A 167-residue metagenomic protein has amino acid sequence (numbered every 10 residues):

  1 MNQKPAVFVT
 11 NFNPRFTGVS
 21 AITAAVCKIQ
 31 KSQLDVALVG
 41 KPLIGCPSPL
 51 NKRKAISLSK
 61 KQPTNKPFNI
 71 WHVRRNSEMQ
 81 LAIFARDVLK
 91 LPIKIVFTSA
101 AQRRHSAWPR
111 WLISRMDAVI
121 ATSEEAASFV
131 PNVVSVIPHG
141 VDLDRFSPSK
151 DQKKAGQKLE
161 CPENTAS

Functional and structural regions predicted by a protein language model:
M1-G45, K66: N-terminal subdomain of nucleotide-sugar transferases
P5-V7, P162-S167: Charged active-site motifs of nucleotide-sugar-dependent glycosyltransferases
K41-I70, F84-D87: Active-site donor-binding segments of glycosyltransferases and PAPS-dependent sulfotransferases
V73-E78: Short His-centered aromatic/hydrophobic patch
V88-F97, N164-A166: Short beta-strand/loop segments at the ligand-binding rim of alpha/beta enzyme cores
P92-S99, R103-D117: A conserved, positively charged/aromatic
E125, G140: Carbohydrate-associated surface elements
S147-C161: A short helix/loop element that forms part of the nucleotide-sugar donor recognition site in Leloir-type
